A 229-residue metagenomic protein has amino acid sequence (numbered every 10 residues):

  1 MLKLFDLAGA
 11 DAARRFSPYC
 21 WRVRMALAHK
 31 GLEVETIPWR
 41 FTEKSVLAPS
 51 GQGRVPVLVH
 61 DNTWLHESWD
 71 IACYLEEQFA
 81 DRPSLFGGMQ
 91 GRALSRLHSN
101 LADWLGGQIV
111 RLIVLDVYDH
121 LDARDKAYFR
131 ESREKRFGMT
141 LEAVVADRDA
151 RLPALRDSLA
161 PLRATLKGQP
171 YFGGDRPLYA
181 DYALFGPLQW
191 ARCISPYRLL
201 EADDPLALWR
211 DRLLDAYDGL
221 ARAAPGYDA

Functional and structural regions predicted by a protein language model:
M1-Y128: GST-like domain detector, emphasizing the conserved glutathione-binding G-site in the N-terminal thioredoxin-like
H98, P205-A221: Short, mixed-charge aromatic SLiMs
D103-D211: GST-like fold's C-terminal all-alpha helical module
L220-A229: Charge-dense, extended regions
